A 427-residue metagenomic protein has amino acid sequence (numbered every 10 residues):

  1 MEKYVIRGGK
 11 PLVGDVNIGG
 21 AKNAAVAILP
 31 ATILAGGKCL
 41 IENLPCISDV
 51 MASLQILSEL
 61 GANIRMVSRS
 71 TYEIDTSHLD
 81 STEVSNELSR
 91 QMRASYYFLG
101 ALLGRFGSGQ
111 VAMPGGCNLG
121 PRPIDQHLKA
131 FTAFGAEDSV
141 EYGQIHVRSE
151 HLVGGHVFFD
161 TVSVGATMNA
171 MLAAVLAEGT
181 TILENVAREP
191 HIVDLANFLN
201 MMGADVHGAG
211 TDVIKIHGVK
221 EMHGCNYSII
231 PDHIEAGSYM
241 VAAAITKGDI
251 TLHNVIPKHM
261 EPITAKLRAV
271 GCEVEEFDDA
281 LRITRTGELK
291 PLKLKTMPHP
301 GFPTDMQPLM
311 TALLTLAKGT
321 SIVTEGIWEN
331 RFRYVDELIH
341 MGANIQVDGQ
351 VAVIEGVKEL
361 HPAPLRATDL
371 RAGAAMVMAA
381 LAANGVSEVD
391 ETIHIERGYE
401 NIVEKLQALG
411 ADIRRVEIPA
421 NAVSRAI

Functional and structural regions predicted by a protein language model:
M1-I427: Short, structured segments at the rim of ligand-binding sites
